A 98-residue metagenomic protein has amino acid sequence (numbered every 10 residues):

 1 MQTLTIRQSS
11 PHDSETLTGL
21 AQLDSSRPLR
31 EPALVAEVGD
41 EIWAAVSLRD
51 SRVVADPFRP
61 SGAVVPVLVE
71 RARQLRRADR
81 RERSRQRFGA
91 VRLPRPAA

Functional and structural regions predicted by a protein language model:
M1-R27: Short amphipathic alpha-helix that is part of the acyltransferase structural core
S14, I42, S51: Surface-exposed, flexible loop/turn segments at secondary-structure boundaries
P32-A44: Conserved beta-hairpin
L48-A98: Acyl-donor binding region in acyl/amide transferases
